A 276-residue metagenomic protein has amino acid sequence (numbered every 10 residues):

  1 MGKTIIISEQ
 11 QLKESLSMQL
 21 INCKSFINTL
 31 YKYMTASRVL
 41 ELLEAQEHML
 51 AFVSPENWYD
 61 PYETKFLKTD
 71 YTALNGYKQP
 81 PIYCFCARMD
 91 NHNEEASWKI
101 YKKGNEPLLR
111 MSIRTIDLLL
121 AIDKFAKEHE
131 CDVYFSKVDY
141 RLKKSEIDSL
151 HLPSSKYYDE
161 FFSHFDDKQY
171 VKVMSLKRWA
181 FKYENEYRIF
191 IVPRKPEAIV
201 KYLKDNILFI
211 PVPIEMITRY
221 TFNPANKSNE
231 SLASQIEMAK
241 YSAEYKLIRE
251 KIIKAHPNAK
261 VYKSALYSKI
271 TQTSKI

Functional and structural regions predicted by a protein language model:
M1-I276: Partner-binding and oligomerization surfaces adjacent to conserved cores of proteins that assemble macromolecular
